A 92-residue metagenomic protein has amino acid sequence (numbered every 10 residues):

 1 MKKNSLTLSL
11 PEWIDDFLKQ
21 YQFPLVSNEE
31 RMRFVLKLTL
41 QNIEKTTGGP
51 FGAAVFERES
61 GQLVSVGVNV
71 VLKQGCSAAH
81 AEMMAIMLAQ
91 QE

Functional and structural regions predicted by a protein language model:
M1-E92: Zinc-dependent deaminase catalytic domain
